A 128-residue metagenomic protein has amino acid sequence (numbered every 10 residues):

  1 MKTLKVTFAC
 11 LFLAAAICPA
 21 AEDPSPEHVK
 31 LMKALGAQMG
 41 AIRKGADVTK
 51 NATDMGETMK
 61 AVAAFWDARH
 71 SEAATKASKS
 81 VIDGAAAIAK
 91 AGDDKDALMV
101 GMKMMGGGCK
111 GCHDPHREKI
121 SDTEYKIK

Functional and structural regions predicted by a protein language model:
M1-A9: Bacterial N-terminal signal peptides that target proteins for export
V6, A14, M105-G108: Secretory pathway export signals and precursors
F8-L11, A73: A periodicity- and composition-biased signal for non-globular, repetitive helical segments
L11-P19: Hydrophobic h-region of N-terminal signal peptides that target proteins for export in Gram-negative bacteria
A21-K128: Sequence context surrounding c-type heme c attachment/ligation sites in exported
